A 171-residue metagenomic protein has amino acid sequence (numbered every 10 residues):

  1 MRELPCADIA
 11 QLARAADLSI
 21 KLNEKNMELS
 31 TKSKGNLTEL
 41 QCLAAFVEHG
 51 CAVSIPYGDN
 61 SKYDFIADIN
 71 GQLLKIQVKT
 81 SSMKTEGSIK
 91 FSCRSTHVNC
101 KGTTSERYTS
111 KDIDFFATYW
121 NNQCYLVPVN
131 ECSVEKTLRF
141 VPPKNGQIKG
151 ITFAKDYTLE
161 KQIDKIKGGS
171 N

Functional and structural regions predicted by a protein language model:
K21-I55: Acidic-basic catalytic patches of nuclease active cores, encompassing PD-(D/E)XK and other metal-cofactor nuclease
E24, K136-N171: Charged phosphate-binding loop/patch that engages nucleotide di/tri-phosphates or the phosphate backbone of nucleic
F46, F65-A67, L74-T80: Conserved catalytic cores of phosphodiester-cleaving nucleases, focusing on short active-site segments
H49, V53-N60, L73, S82: Catalytic phosphate/metal-binding cores of nucleic-acid and nucleotide-processing enzymes, i.e., regions that mediate
K79-Y125: Catalytic cores of nucleic-acid endonucleases
A117-Q147: Domain-level recognition of nuclease-like catalytic cores that cleave nucleotide substrates
